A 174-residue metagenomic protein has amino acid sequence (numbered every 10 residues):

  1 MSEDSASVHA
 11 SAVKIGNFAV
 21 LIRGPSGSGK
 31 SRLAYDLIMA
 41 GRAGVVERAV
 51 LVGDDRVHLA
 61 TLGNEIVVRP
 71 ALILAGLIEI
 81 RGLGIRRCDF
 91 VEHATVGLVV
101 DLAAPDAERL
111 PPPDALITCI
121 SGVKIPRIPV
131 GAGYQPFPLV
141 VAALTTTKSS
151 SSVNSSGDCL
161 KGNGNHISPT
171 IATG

Functional and structural regions predicted by a protein language model:
M1-R23, A172-G174: Extreme N-terminal, non-catalytic leader segments that precede Walker-type/kinase nucleotide-binding cores
S5, K14, A43-G44, F90-H93 (+1 more regions): Solvent-exposed alpha-helices and their adjacent loops that cap or buttress functional pockets in soluble metabolic
S7-H9, G53-D54, P112: A short, compositionally biased
F18-A43: Glycine-rich phosphate-binding P-loop
F18-V20, L74, G122-V123: Short acidic/polar mixed-charge low-complexity motifs
G44-D101: Conserved nucleotide-sensing/catalytic segment adjacent to the nucleotide-binding pocket in NTP-handling enzymes
E92-G174: Conserved NTP phosphate-binding and transfer environment spanning the P-loop NTPase/kinase superfamily
